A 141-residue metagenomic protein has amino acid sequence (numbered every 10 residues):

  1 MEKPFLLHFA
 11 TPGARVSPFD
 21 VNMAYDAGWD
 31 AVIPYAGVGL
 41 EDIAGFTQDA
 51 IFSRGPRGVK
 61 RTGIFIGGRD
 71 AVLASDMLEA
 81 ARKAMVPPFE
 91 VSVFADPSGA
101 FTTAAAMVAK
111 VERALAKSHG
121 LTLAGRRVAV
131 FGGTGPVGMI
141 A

Functional and structural regions predicted by a protein language model:
M1-F89: N-terminal ligand-binding/catalytic initiation module
A14, R69-A74, G99-T103, G133-V137: Gly/Ser/Thr-rich loops at beta-strand to alpha-helix junctions that form or flank small-molecule/cofactor-binding
S53, A84, K110-K117: A generic secondary-structure signal
G63-G67, S92-D96, A129-F131: Short glycine-rich or small-residue beta-strand-to-loop segments that form or flank ligand, phosphate, metal/Fe-S
A80, P88, F101-A105, K117: Conserved mixed alpha/beta catalytic, RNA-binding, or beta-rich assembly cores of soluble enzyme, regulatory
V86-F94, A124: Glycine/charged-rich beta-loop-alpha catalytic/anionic-binding loops adjacent to active sites
F94-R113: A glycine-rich, Thr/Ser-enriched phosphate-binding loop motif common to dinucleotide/cofactor-binding enzymes
R113-A141: Glycine-rich phosphate/diphosphate-binding loop of Rossmann-like nucleotide-binding domains
